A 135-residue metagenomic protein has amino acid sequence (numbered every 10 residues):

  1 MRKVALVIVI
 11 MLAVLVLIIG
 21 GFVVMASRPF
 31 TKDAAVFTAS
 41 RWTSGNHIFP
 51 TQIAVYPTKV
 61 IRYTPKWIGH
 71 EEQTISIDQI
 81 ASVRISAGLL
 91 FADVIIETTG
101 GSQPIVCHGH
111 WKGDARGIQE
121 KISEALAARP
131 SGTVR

Functional and structural regions predicted by a protein language model:
M1-V55: Anionic N-terminal interaction surfaces
F22-N46, H70-R135: Acidic, Ser/Thr- and proline-rich intrinsically disordered linker/docking segments of eukaryotic scaffolds
A54, I61, D93-I95: General beta-strand recognition
Y56, Y63-T64, S76: A secondary-structure boundary/capping signal
Y56-T58, G100: Short acidic-glycine loop/turn motifs at beta-strand connectors
V60-Y63, V83-R84: Short hydrophobic/aromatic-rich beta-strand segments that constitute the beta-sheet cores of beta-sandwich/beta-barrel
R62-H70: Short, charged beta-strand/loop "edge" motif centered at a coil->beta-strand transition that forms conserved
